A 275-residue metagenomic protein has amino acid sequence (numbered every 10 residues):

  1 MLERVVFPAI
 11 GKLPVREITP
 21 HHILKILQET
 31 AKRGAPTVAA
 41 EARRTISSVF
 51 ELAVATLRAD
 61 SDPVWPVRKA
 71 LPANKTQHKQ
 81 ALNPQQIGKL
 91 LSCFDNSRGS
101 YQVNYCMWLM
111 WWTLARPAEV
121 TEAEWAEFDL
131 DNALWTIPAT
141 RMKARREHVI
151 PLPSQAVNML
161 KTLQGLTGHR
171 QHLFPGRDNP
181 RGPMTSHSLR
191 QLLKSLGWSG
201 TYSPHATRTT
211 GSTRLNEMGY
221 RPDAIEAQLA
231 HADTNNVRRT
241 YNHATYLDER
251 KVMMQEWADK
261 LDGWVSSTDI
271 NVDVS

Functional and structural regions predicted by a protein language model:
M1-R33, V49-L52: Basic/aromatic-enriched alpha-helical hairpins
L2, T19, V38-T45, N83 (+9 more regions): Hydrophobic (often cysteine-bearing) scaffold residues that line and stabilize catalytic clefts of nucleotide/cofactor
T30-T45, A55-A123, D131, M142-E147 (+3 more regions): Basic, Lys/Arg- and aromatic-enriched nucleic-acid-binding interface segment
S61, E127-L134, S199-T201, Y220-N242 (+1 more regions): Short, polar N-cap/turn motifs at the start of nucleic acid-interacting alpha helices
S92-N104, T113, I150, L163-L173 (+4 more regions): Short, basic (Lys/Arg/His-rich) helix/loop patches that form interaction surfaces in the mid-to-C-terminal regions
M142-K143, S154-N158, T162-R170, P175-R181 (+2 more regions): C-terminal secondary-structure termini that scaffold catalytic or DNA-interacting sites
